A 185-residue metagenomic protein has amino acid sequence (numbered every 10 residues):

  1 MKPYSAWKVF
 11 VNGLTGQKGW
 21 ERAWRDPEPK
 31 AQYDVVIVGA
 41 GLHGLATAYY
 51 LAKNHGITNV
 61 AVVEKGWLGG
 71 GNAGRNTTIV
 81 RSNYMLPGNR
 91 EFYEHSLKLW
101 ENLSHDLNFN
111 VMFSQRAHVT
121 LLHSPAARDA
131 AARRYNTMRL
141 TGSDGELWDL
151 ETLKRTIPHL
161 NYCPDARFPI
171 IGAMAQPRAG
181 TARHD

Functional and structural regions predicted by a protein language model:
M1-V35, Y50-T58: Extreme N-terminal leader/targeting segments of oxidoreductases
E21-R25, A48, H105-N108, N161: A generic local structural motif
K30, V111-T120, H159-D185: Helix-loop-beta segment of a Rossmann-like dinucleotide-binding subdomain
V38, V63, L121-L122, P177: Short hydrophobic segments within beta-strands
A40-L45, K65: Glycine-rich Rossmann-fold phosphate-binding loop(s) that bind the pyrophosphate of adenine dinucleotide cofactors
G44-A52, V60, K98-N102: Short, well-ordered amphipathic alpha-helices
A52-G74: Glycine-rich FAD pyrophosphate-binding loop
T77-N161: Dinucleotide-binding Rossmann-like beta1-alpha1 core, especially the glycine-rich loop that anchors the ADP
